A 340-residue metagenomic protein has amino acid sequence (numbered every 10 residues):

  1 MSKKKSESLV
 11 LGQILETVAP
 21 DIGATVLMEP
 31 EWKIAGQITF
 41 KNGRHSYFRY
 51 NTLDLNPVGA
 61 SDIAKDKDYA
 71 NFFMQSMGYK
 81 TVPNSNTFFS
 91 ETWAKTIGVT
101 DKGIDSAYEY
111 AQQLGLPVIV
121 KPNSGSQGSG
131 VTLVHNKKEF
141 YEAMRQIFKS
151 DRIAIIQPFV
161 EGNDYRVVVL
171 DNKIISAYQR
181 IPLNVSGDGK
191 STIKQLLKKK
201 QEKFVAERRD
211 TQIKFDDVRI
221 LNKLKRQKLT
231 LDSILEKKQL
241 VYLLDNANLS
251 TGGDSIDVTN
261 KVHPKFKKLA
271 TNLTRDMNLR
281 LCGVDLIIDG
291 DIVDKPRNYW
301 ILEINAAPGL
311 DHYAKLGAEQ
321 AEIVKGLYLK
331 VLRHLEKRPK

Functional and structural regions predicted by a protein language model:
M1-K3, Y50-L53, S124-Q127, D232-S255: A short, surface-exposed helix-loop junction/capping segment
M1-S76, K95, V99: ATP-binding N-terminal substructure of ATP-dependent carboxylate-amine bond-forming enzymes
P30, A154-F159, Y165, L279-V293: A short glycine-rich, hydrophobically flanked beta-strand micro-motif that places a catalytic Asp/Glu for divalent metal
G36-Y47, R166-S176, I292-H312: A short beta-strand motif that forms the metal-chelation/ATP-contact edge of phosphoryl-transfer active sites
Y50, A60-K214, P264-K267: Active-site nucleotide/adenylate-binding loops and adjacent lid/helix of ATP-dependent enzymes
L197-Y242: Oxyanion-binding "anion nests"
L249-K265, R275-L281, I288-K340: C-terminal active-site "lid" helix and adjoining low-complexity regulatory extension at the edge of ATP-using catalytic
A270-T274: A conserved acidic, glycine/proline-rich C-terminal tail/linker
